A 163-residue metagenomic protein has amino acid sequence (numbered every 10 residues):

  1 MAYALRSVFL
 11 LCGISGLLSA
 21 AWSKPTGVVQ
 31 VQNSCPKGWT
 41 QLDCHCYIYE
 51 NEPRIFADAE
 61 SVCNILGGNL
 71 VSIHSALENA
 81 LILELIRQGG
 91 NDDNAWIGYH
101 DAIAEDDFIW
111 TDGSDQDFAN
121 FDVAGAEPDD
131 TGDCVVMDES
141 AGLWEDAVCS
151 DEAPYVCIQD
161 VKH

Functional and structural regions predicted by a protein language model:
M1-H163: Extracellular, disulfide-bonded carbohydrate-recognition/adhesion ectodomains, dominated by C-type lectin-like domains
